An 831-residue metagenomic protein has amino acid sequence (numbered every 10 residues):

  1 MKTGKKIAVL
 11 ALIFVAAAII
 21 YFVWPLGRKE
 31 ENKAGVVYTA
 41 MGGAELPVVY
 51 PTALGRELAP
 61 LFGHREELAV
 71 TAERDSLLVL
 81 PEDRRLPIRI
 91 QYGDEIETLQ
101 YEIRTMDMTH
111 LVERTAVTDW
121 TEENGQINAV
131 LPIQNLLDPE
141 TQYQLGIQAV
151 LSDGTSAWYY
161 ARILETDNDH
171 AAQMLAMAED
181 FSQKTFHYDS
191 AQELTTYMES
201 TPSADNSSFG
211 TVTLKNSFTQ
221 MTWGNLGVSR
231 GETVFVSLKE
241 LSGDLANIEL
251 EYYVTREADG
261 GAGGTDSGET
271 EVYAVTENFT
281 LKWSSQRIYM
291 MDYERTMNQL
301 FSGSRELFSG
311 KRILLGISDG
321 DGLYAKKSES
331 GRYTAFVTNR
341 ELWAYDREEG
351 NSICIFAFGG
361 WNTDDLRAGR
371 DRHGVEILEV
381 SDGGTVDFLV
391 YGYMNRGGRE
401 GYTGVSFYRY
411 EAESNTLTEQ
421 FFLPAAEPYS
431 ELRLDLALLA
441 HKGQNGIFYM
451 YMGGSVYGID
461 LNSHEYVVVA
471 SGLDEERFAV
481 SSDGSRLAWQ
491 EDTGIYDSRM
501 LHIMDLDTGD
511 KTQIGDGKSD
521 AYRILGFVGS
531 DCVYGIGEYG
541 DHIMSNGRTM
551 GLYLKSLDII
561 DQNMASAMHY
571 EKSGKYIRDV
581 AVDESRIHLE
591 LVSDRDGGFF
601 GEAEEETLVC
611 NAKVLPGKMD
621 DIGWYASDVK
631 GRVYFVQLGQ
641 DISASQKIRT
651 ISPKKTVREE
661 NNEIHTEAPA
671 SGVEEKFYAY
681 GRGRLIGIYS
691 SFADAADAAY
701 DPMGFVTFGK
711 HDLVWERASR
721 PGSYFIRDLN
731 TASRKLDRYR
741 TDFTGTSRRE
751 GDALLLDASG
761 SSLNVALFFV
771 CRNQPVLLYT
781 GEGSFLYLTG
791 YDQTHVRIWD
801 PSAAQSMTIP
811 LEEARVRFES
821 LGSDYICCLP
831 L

Functional and structural regions predicted by a protein language model:
M1-V15, V23: N-terminal Sec-pathway targeting helices
G27-E31, T71-L86, T98-N124, V130-I147 (+2 more regions): Surface-exposed, charged secondary-structure patches
A40-E102, T109-V112, L145-V150, G154-L226 (+12 more regions): Core segments of small alpha/beta cavity-forming domains
E113-A116, Y293, S352-W361, L417-A425 (+3 more regions): Beta-propeller fold detector
E240-G260, G384-V390, C532-G537, I587-L591 (+1 more regions): A short hydrophobic beta-strand element
D259-D266, Y391-G404, D492, E538-L552 (+1 more regions): Short, conserved, GDST-rich strand-edge loop motifs in beta-rich repeat architectures
R347-G350, A412-E413, D460-H464, D505-G509 (+1 more regions): Short loop/turn segments that connect beta-strands within beta-propeller blades
P721-L831: Conserved active-site-adjacent core of cysteine acyl-enzyme catalytic domains
